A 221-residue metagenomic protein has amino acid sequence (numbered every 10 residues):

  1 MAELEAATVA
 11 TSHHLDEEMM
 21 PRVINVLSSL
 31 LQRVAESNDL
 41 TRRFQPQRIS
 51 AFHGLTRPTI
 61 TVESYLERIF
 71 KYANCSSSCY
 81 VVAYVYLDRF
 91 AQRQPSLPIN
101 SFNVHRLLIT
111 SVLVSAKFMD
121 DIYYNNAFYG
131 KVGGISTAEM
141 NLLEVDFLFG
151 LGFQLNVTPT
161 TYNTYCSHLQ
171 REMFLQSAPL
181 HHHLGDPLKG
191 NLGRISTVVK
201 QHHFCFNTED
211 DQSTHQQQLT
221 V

Functional and structural regions predicted by a protein language model:
M1-S78, R89-S96, T160-V221: Acidic, Ser/Thr/Pro-rich regulatory low-complexity segments at or just upstream of the first helical elements of major
P21-S28, S77, V81-Y84, H105-I109 (+1 more regions): Non-catalytic, well-ordered alpha-helical scaffold segments
E67, V81-R89, H105-K117: Contiguous, well-ordered alpha-helical segments that form the cores/surfaces of helical PPI scaffolds
K71, P98-F102, A138: Beta-strand elements of modular eukaryotic interaction domains
S76-Y80, S115-Y123, V157: Short helix-interrupting loop/turn segments at helix-coil junctions
L97-F102, F118-G133: Short conserved catalytic/interaction loops centered on acidic-Pro-aromatic/His motifs
N103-S115, G133-E139, D146: Hydrophobic alpha-helical segments of small multi-pass membrane proteins
A127-Q170, L175-Q176: Channel- or pocket-lining gating/hinge segments that regulate access to a cavity or pore
